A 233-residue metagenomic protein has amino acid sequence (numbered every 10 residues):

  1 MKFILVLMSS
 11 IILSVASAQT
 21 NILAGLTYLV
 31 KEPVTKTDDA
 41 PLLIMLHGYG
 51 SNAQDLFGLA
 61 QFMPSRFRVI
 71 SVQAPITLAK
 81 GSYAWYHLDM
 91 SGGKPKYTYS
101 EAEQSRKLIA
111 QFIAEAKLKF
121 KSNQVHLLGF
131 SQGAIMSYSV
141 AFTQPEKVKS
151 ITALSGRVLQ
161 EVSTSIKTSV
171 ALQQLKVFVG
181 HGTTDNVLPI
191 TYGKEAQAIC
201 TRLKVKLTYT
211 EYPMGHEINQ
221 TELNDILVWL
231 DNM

Functional and structural regions predicted by a protein language model:
I22-S122: Serine-hydrolase catalytic machinery in alpha/beta-hydrolase-like enzymes
H47-Y49, L128-F130, G182: Conserved alpha/beta-hydrolase "nucleophile elbow" surrounding the catalytic nucleophile
F57-L59, T164-S165, P189-I199: Short alpha-helix in the alpha/beta-hydrolase fold that links the catalytic acid
V72-I76, T152-Q160: Active-site nucleophile loop of the alpha/beta-hydrolase fold
G129-G133, S137: Gly/Ala-rich beta-loop-alpha elbow adjacent to hydrolase catalytic centers
F178, T191-M233: C-terminal catalytic histidine-bearing segment of alpha/beta-hydrolase fold enzymes
F178-H181, D185: Short beta-strand/loop motif that positions the catalytic acidic residue of the alpha/beta-hydrolase fold
